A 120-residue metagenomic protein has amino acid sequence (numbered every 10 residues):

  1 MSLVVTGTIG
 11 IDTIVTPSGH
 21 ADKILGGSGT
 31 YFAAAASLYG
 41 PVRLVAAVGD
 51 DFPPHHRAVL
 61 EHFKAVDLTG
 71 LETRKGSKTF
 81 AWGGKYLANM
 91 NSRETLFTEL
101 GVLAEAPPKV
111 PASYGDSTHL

Functional and structural regions predicted by a protein language model:
M1-V4: Extreme N-terminal starter segment of soluble prokaryotic enzymes
G7-I9: Active-site metal-binding loops of divalent metal-dependent hydrolases
I11-K23, G40-H119: Conserved N-terminal subdomain of the carbohydrate kinase-like
G19-S37: Short catalytic helix/loop segments, enriched in acidic residues and glycine and frequently bearing histidine
